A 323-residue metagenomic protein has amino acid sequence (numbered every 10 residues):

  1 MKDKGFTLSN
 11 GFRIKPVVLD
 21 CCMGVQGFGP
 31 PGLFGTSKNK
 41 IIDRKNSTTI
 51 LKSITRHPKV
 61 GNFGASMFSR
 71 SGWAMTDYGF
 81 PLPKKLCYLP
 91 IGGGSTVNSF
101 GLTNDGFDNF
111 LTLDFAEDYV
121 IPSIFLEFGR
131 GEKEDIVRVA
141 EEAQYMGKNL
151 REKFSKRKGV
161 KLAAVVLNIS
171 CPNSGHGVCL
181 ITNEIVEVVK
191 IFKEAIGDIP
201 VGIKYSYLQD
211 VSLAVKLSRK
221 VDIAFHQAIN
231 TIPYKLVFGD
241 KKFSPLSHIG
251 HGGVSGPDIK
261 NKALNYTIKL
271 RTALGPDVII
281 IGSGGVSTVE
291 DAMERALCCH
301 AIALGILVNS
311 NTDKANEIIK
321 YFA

Functional and structural regions predicted by a protein language model:
M1-K133, I318: N-terminal capping/small domains of soluble enzymes
M1-K2, V254-I279, S287-A323: Alpha/beta catalytic cores of nucleotide-metabolism and tRNA/nucleoside-modifying enzymes
K15-C21, D118-S123, A195-S206, T272-S283: Short beta-strand/loop segments at the ligand-binding rim of alpha/beta enzyme cores
P31-K40, R138-E142, L208-V221, L270-P276 (+1 more regions): Catalytic cores of alpha/beta
D43, R56-Y78, L82-Y88, K235-S255 (+1 more regions): C-terminal helical cap(s) of enzyme catalytic domains, especially alpha/beta-barrels
T48-R56, A164, I169-C171, A224-K235 (+2 more regions): Glycine-rich phosphate-binding active-site loops on the catalytic face of alpha/beta enzymes
G61-F63, M67-F68, G93-L102, A163-L180 (+1 more regions): Glycine-rich, proline-tolerant flexible connector loops at the mouths of alpha/beta enzymes
I169-I181, A214-P276, D313-I318: Glycine/Thr-rich beta-alpha phosphate-binding loop at enzyme active sites
